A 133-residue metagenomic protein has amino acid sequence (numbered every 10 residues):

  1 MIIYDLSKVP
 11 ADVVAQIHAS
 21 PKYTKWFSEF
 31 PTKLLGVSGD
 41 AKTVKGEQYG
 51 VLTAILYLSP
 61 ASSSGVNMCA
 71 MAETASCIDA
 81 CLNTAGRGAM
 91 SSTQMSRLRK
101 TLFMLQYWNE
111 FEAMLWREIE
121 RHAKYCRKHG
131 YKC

Functional and structural regions predicted by a protein language model:
M1-C133: SEC14/CRAL-TRIO lipid-binding/transfer domains and related phosphoinositide-recognition modules that form deep
